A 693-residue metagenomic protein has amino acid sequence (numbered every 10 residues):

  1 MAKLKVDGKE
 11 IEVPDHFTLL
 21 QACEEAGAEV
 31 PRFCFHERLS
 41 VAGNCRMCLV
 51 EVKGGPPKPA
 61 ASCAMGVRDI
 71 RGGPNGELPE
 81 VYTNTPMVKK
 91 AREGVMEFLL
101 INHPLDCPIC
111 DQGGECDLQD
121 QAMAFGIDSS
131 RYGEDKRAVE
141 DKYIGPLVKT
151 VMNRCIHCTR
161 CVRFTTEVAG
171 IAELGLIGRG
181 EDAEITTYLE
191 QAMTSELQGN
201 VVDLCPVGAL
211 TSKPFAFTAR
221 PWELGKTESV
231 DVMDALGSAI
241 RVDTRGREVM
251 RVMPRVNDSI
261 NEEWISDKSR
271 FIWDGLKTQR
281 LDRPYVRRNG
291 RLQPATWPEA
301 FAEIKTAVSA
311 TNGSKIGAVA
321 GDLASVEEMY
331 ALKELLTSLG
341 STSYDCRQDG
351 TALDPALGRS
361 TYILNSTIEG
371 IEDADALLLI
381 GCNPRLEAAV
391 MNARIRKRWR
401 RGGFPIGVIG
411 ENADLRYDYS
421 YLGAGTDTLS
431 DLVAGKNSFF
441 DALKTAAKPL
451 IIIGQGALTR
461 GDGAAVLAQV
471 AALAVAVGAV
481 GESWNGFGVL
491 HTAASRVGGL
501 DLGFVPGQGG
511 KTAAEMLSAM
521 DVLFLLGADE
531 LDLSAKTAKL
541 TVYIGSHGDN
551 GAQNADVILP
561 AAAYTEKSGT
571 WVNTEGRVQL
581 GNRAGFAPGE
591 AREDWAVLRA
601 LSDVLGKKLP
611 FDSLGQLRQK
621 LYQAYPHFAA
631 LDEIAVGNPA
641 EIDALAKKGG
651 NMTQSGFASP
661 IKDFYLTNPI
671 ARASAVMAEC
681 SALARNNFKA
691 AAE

Functional and structural regions predicted by a protein language model:
K3, F17-Q21, G66, S325 (+1 more regions): Short, structural beta-strand-to-alpha-helix junction motif
K3-K5, L78-N84, I185-E190, L415-Y419 (+3 more regions): Short beta-alpha connecting loops at secondary-structure transitions that line or flank enzyme active sites
I11-H16: Short, contiguous acidic and Ser/Thr-rich linear segments
L19-K53: A basic, amphipathic helix-loop patch mediating RNA/tRNA/ribosome contacts
R46-D231, L236-I240, R245-E248: Fe-S ferredoxin-like electron-transfer domains and their immediately adjacent linker/connector regions across
L100, P104, V151, C158 (+8 more regions): Catalytic alpha/large subunits of respiratory electron-transfer oxidoreductases, centered on bis-MGD molybdoenzymes
L105-A138, A464-A465, G585-I642: N-terminal leader/propeptide and maturation segments of large enzyme subunits in energy/redox metabolism and hydrolases
Y143-L147, L377, I452-G454, V578-F586: Flexible glycine/proline-enriched surface loops and loop-helix/loop-strand junctions
